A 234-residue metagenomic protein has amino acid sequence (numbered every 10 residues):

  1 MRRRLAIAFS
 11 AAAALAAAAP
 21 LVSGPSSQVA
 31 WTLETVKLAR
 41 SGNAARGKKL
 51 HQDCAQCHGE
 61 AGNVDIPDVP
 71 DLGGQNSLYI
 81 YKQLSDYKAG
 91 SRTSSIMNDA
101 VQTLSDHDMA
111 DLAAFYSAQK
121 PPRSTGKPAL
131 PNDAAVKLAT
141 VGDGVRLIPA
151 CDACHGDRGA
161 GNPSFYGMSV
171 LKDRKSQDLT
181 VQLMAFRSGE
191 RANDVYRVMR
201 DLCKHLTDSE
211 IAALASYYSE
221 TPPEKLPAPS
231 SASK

Functional and structural regions predicted by a protein language model:
M1-K37, S85, E220-K234: N-terminal export/targeting leaders of redox proteins
V22, Q102-T125, Q177, D201-S233: C-terminal capping alpha-helices of c-type cytochrome domains
V22-H51, D65-I66, A118-L147, S230 (+1 more regions): Electrostatic cytochrome c docking/interface patches
T32, I96-A100, L130-A134, G167 (+2 more regions): Short linear capping/connector segments at secondary-structure termini
K37, A44-K48, G62-A89, N98-T103 (+3 more regions): Gly/Gly-Pro-rich "capping" loops immediately C-terminal to redox-active cysteine motifs in periplasmic/lumenal
G47, C54-A61, L112, I148-D157 (+1 more regions): The canonical Cys-X-X-Cys-His
N63-V64, G90, A118-D133, L138-V145 (+4 more regions): Inter-heme linker and motif-flanking segments adjacent to c-type heme-binding CXXCH motifs in c-type cytochromes
L78, Q83-S124, V136: Hydrophobic, ordered structural segments
